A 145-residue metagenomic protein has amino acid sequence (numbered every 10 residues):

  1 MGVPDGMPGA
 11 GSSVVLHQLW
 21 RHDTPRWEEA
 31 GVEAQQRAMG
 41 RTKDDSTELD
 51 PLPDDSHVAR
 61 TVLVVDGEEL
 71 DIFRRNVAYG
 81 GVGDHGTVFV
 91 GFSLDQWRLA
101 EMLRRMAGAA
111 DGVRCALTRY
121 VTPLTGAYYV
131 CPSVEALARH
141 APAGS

Functional and structural regions predicted by a protein language model:
M1-S145: Long, histidine/aromatic-enriched segments associated with O2/redox biology
